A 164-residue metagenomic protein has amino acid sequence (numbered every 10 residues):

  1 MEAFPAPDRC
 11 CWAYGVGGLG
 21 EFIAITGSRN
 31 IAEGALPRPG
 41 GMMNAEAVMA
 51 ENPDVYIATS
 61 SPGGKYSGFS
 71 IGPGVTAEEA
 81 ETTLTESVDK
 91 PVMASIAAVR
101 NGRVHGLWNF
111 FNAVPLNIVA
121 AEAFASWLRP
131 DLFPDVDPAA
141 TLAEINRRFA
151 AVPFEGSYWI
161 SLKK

Functional and structural regions predicted by a protein language model:
M1-K164: N-terminal ligand-binding lobe of clamshell/alpha-beta domains
